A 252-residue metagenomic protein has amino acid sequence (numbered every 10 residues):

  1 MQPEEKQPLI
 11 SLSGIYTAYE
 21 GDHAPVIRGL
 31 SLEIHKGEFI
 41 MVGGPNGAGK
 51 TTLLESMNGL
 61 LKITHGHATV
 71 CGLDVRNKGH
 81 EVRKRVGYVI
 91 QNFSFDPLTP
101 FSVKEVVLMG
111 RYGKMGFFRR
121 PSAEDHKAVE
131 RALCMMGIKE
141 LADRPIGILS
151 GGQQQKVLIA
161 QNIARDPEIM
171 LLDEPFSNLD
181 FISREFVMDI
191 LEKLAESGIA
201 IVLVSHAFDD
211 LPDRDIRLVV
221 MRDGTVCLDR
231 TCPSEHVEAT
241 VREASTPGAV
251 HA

Functional and structural regions predicted by a protein language model:
Q2-L12, Y16-G29: A short, flexible loop at the N-terminus of ABC-type nucleotide-binding domains that lies
N58: Helix-to-loop junction immediately C-terminal to a conserved catalytic motif
G66-D74, V82: Conserved ABC transporter NBD signature motif
L108, A123-L141: Conserved ABC ATPase "signature" region
P145-L149: Conserved ABC ATPase signature
M170-D173: Catalytic Walker B motif of ABC-type/P-loop ATPase nucleotide-binding domains
S205-H206: H-loop/switch region of ABC-family ATPase nucleotide-binding domains
